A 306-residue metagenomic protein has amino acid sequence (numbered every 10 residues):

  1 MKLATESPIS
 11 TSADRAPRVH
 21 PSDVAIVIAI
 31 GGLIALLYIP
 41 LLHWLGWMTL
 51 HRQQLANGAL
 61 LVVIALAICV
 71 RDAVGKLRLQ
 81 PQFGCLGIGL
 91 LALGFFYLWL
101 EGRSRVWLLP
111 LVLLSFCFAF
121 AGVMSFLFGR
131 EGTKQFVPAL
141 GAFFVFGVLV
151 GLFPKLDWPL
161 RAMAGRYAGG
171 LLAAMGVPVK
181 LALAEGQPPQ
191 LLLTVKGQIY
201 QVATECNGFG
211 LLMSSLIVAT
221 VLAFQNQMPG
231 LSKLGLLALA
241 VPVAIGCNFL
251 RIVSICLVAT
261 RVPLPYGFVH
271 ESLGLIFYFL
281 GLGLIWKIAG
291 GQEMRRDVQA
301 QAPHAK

Functional and structural regions predicted by a protein language model:
K2-K306: Hydrophobic N-terminal alpha-helices or hydrophobic patches in metabolic proteins across all domains of life
